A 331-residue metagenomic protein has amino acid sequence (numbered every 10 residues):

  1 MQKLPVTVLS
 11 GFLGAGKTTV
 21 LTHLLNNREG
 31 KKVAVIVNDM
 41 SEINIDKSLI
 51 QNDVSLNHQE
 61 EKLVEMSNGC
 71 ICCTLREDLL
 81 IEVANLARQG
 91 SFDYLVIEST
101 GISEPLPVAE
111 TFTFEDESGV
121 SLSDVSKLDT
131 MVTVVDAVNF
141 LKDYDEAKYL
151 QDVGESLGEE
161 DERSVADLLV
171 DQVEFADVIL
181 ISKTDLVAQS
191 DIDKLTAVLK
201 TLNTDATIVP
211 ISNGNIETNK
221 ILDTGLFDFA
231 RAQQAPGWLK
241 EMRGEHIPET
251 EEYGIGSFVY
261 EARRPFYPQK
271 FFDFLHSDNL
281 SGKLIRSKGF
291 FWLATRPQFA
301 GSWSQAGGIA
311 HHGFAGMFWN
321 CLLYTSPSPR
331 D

Functional and structural regions predicted by a protein language model:
Q2-T7, A15, T19-E162: Nucleotide-state-sensitive switch-loop elements of NTP-binding domains
F12: P-loop (Walker A) phosphate-binding loop of NTP-binding proteins
G154-S326, R330: C-terminal accessory "lid"/substrate-recognition subdomains
